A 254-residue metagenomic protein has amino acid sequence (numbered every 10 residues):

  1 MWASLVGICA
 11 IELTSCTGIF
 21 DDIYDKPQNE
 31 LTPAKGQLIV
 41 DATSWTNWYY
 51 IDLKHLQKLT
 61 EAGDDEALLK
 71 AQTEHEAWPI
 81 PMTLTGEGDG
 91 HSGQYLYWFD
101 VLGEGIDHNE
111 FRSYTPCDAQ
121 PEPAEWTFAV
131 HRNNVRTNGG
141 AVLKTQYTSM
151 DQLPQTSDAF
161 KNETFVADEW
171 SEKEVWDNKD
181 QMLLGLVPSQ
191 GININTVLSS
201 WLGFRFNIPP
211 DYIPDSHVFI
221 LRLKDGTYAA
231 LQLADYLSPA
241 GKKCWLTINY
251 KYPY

Functional and structural regions predicted by a protein language model:
M1-A3: Bacterial N-terminal signal peptides that target proteins for export
L5-G7: Intrinsically disordered, low-complexity, mixed-charge
E12-S15: C-terminal motif of bacterial Sec signal peptides marking the signal peptidase cleavage site
T17-Y254: Surface-exposed, beta-sheet-biased, low-hydrophobicity segments with strongly acidic/polar composition
